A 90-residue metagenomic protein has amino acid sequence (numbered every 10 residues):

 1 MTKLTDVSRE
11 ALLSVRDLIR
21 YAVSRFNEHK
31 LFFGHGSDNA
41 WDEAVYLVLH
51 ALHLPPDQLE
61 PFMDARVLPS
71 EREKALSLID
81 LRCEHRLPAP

Functional and structural regions predicted by a protein language model:
M1-A40, E71: Non-catalytic nucleic-acid substrate-recognition regions in nucleic-acid-modifying enzymes
T2-L4, D42, Y46-P90: Conserved AdoMet
